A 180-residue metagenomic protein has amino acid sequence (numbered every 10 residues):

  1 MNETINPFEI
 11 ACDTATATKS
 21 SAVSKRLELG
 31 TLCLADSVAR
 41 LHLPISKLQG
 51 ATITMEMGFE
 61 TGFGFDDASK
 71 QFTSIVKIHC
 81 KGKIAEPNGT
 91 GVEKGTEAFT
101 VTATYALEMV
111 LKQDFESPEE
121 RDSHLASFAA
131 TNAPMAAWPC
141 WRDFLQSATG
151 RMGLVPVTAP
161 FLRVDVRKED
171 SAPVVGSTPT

Functional and structural regions predicted by a protein language model:
M1-M135, D143-T180: N-terminal intrinsically disordered, cationic/polar leader segments that include organellar targeting peptides
